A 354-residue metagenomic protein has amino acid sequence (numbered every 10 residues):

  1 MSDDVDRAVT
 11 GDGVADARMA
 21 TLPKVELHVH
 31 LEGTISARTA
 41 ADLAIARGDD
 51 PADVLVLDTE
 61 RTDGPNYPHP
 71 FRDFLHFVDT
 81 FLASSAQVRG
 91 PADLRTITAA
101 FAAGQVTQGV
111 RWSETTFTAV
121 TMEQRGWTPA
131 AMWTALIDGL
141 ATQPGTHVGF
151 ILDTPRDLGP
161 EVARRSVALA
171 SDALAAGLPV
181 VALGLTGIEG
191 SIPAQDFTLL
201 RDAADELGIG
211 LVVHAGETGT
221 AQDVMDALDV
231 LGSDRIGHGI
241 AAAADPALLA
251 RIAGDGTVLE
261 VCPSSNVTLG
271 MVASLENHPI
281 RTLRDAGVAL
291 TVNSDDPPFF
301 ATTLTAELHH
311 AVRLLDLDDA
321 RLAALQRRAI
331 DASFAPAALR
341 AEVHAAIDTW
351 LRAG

Functional and structural regions predicted by a protein language model:
S2-I209, T218-D223, V230-L231, R235 (+2 more regions): Metal-cofactor-binding active-site regions of metalloenzymes
A215: Walker B catalytic motif
